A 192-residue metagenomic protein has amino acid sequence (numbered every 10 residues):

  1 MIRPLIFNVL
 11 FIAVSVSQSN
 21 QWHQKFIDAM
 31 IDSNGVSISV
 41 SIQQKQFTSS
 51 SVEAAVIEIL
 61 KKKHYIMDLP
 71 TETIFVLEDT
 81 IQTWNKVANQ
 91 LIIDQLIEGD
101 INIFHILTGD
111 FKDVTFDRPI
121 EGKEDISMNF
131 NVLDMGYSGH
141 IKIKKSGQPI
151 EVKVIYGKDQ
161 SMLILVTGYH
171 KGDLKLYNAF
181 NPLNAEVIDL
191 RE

Functional and structural regions predicted by a protein language model:
M1-V9: Sec-dependent signal peptide recognition, specifically the positively charged N-region followed immediately by
L10-V52, I59-K63, L183-E192: N-terminal leader/targeting segments and the immediate start of mature chains
S19-Q24, I106-I120, L163-G168: A short, amphipathic edge element
V40-Q44, I66-P70, I126-L133, E151-I155: Short beta-strand segments that buttress and anchor functional surface loops
A55-I101, D159-M162: An acidic-aromatic
I57-I66, F75-I81, E121-K123, K142-E151 (+1 more regions): Short, solvent-exposed coil/turn segments at beta-strand boundaries
Q82-S138: Surface-exposed, polar helix/loop patches in the mature regions of secreted/periplasmic/lumenal proteins that form
G122-D125, V132-S138, K145-E192: Non-transmembrane domains of secretory- and envelope-associated proteins
